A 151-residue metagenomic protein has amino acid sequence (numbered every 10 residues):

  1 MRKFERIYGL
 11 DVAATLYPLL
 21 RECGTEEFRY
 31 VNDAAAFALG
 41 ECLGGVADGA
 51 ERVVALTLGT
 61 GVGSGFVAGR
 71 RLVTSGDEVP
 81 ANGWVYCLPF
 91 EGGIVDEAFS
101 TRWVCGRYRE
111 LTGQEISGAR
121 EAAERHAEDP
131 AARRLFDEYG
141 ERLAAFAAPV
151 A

Functional and structural regions predicted by a protein language model:
M1-L10, E27-R29: Short beta-strand-loop/turn "lid" adjacent to the catalytic site in phosphate-handling enzymes
Y17-E27, A38-V54, L72, Y86-A151: ATP-binding/phosphotransfer module of carbohydrate and carboxylate kinases, centering on a glycine-rich
N32, G76: Active-site flanking residues adjacent to catalytic metal/cofactor-binding acidic residues
D33, G59: Active-site glycine-centered loops adjacent to acidic/histidine catalytic or metal-binding residues that shape
A36-A38, G63: Short, active-site-adjacent cap segments at secondary-structure transitions
V53-T57, G63: Short glycine-aspartate micro-motif
A68-G69: A cytosolic small-molecule/anion-sensing beta-strand core signal
V79-N82: A short acidic/small-residue loop/turn micro-motif
